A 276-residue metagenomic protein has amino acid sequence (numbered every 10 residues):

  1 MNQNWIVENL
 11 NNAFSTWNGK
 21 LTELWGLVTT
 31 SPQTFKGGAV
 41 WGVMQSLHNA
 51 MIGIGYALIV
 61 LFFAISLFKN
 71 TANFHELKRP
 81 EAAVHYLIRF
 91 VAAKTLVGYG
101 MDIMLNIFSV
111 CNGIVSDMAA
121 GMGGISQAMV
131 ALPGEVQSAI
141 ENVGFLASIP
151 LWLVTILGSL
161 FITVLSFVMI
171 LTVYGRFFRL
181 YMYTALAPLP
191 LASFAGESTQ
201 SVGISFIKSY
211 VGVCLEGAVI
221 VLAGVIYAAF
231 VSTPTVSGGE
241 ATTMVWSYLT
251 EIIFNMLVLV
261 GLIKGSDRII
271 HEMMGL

Functional and structural regions predicted by a protein language model:
M1-L10, P80-G100, G203-V213, S266: Alpha-helical transmembrane segments and their helix-start/interface "positive-inside/aromatic belt" motifs in integral
M1-L58: Binding/recognition "hotspot" determinant
M44-I52, V84-I88, A92, E141 (+5 more regions): Alpha-helical membrane-interface segments at transmembrane helix boundaries
G53-I65, I162, L180: Hydrophobic alpha-helical transmembrane segments
L58-K94, L186-Q200: Hydrophobic transmembrane alpha-helix segments characteristic of membrane transport and insertion machinery
K94-L186, I220, G224-G275: Non-cytosolic segments of integral membrane proteins
L191-K208, I269-M273: Alpha-helical transmembrane segments
